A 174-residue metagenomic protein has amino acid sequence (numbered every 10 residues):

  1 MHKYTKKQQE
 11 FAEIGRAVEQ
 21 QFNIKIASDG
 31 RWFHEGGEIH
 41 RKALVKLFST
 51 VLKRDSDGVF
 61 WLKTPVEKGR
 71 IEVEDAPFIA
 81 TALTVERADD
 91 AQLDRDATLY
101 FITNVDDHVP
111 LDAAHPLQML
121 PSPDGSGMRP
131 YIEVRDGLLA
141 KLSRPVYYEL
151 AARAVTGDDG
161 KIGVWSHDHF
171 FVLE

Functional and structural regions predicted by a protein language model:
M1-E174: Long, non-globular segments of proteins
